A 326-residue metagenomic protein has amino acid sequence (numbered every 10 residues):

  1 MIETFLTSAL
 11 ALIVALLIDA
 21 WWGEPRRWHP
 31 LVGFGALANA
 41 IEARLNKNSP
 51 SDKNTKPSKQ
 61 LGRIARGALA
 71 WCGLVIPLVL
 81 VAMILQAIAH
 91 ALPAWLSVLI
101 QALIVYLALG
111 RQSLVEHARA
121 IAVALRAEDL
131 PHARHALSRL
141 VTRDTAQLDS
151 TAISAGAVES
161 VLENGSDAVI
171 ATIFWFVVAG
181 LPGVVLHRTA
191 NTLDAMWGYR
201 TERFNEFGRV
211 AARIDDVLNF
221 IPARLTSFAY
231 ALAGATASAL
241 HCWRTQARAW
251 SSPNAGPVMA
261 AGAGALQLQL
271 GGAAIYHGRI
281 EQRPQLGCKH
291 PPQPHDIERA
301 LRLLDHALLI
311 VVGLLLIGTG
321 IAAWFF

Functional and structural regions predicted by a protein language model:
M1-L186, A190, G198-F326: Hydrophobic alpha-helical transmembrane segments
